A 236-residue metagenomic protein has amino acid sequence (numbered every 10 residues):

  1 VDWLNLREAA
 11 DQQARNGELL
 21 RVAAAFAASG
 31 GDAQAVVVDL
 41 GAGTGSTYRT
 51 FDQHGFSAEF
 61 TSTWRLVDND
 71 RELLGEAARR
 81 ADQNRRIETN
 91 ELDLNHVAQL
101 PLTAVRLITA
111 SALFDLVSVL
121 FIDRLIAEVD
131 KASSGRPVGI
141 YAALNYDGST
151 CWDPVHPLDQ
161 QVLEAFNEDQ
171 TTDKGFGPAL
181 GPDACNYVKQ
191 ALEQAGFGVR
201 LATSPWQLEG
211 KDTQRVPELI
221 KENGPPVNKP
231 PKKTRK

Functional and structural regions predicted by a protein language model:
V1-G30: Class I SAM-dependent methyltransferase Rossmann-like catalytic core, especially the SAM/SAH-binding loop
V38, G45-V97: Class I SAM-dependent methyltransferase SAM/SAH-binding core
H96-A104: Short amphipathic alpha-helix with an adjacent loop that forms part of the alpha/beta core around
T109: A conserved beta-strand element that flanks and buttresses the S-adenosyl-L-methionine
A112-L113: Short catalytic micro-motifs in class I SAM-dependent methyltransferases
L116-V129: A short, conserved alpha-helix within the catalytic core of class I
P137-T203: Conserved catalytic/acceptor-binding region of the Class I
R200-K236: C-terminal helical/coil "lid" or tail adjacent to the Rossmann-like core of SAM-dependent
